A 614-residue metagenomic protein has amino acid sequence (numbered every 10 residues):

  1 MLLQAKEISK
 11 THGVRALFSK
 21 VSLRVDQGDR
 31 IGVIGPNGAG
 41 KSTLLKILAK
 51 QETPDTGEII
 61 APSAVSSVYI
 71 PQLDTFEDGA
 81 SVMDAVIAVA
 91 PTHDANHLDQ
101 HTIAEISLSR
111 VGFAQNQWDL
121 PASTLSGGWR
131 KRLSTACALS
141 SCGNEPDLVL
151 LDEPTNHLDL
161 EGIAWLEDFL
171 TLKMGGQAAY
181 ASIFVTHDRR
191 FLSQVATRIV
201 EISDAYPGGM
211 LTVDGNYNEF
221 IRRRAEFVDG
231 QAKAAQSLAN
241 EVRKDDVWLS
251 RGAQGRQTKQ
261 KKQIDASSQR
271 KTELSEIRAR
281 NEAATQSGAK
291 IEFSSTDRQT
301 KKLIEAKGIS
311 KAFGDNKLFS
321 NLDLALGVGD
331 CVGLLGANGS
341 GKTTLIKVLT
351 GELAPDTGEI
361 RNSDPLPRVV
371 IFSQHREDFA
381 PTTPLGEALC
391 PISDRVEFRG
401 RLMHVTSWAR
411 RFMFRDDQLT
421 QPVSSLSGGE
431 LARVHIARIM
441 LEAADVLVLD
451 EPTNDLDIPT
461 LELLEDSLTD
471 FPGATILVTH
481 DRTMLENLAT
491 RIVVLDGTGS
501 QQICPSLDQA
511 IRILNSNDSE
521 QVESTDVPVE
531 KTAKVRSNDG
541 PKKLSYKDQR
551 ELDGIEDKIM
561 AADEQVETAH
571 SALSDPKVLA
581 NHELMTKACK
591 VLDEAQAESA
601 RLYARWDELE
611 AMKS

Functional and structural regions predicted by a protein language model:
M1-K233, G288, F293-S614: ABC ATP-binding cassette signature C-motif
R223-R256, Q260-A266, R270-N281: Intracellular alpha-helical coupling/juxtamembrane segments of multi-pass membrane proteins
T285: Short, surface-exposed loop/strand segments
